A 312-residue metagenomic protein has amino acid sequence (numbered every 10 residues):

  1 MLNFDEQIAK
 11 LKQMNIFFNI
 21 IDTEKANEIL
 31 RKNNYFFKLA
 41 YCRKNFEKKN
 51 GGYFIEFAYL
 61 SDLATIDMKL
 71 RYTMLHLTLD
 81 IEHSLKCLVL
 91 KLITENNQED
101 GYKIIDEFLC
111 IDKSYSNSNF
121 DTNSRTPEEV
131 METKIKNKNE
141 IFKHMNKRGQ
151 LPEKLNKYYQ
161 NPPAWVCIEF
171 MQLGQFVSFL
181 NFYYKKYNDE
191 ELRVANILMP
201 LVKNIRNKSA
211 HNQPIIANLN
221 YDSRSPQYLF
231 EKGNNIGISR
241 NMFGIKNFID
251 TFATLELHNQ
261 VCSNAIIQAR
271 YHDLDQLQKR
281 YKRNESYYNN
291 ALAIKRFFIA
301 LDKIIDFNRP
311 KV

Functional and structural regions predicted by a protein language model:
M1-N204, I216-V312: Extended intrinsically disordered or low-complexity regions, especially N/C-terminal cytosolic tails and loops, rather
N212: Acidic/aromatic/glycine-rich contiguous surface patches that form carbohydrate-binding/processing clefts and analogous
